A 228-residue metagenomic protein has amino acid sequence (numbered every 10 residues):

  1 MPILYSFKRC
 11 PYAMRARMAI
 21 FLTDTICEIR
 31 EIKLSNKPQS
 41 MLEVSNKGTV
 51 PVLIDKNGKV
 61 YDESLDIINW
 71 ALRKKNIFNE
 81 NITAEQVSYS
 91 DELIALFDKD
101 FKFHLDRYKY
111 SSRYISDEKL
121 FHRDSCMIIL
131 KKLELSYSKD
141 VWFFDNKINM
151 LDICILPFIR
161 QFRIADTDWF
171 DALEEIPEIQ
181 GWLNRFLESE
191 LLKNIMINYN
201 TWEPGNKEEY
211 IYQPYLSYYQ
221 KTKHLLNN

Functional and structural regions predicted by a protein language model:
M1-E134, K139-F143, T222-N228: GST-like domain detector, emphasizing the conserved glutathione-binding G-site in the N-terminal thioredoxin-like
K74, F78, A165, S189: Phosphate/oxyanion-binding loops and surfaces in catalytic or ligand/nucleic-acid-binding neighborhoods
E80-N81, L105, F143-N146, D171 (+1 more regions): Short, hydrophobic secondary-structure boundary micro-motifs
K131-E134, L156-R163, L183, L187: Catalytic cores of nucleotide-enabled group-transfer and carboxylate-activating enzymes in metabolic and assembly-line
F143-D168, A172: GST superfamily/GST-like fold recognition
F170-K207: A contiguous, mid-protein "functional segment" used to position or interact with cofactors/ions or partner subunits
Y199-N228: Acidic/histidine-enriched, glycine/proline-rich intrinsically disordered or flexible terminal extensions
